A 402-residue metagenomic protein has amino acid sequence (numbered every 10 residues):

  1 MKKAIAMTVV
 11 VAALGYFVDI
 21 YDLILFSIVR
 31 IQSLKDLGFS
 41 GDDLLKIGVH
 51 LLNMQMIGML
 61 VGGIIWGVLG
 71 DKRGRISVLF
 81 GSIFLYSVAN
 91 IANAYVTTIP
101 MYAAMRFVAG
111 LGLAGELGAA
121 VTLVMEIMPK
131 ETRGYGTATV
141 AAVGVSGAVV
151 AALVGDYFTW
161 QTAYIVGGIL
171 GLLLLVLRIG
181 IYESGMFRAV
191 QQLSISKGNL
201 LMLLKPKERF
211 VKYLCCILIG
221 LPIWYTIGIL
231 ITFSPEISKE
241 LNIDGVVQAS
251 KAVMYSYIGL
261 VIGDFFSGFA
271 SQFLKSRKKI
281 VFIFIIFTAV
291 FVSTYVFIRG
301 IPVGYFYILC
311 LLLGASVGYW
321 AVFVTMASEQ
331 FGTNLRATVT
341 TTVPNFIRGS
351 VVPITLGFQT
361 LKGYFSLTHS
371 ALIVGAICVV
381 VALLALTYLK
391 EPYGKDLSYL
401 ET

Functional and structural regions predicted by a protein language model:
S27, R209-V261, V351-T355: Extracytoplasmic gate region of multi-pass secondary transporters
S27-V61: Extracellular/periplasmic helix-loop-helix junction of adjacent transmembrane segments in MFS-like secondary
V61-T97: Conserved MFS/SLC helix-loop-helix module at the cytosolic interface between two early adjacent transmembrane helices
G63-G74, D264-S276: Helix-to-loop junctions at the C-terminal end of transmembrane segments in multipass secondary transporters
K72-S82, F273-I285: Cytoplasmic membrane-interface "Motif A"-like loop-to-helix N-cap segments of 12-TM Major Facilitator Superfamily
G74, Y95-M101, K275, I298-G300: Helix-breaking motifs and short loop linkers at transmembrane-helix boundaries and internal kinks in secondary membrane
M105-A142: Cytoplasmic helix-loop-helix junction between adjacent transmembrane helices in 12-TM secondary transporters
V140-I179: Helix-loop-helix hairpin linking two adjacent transmembrane segments in secondary transporters
